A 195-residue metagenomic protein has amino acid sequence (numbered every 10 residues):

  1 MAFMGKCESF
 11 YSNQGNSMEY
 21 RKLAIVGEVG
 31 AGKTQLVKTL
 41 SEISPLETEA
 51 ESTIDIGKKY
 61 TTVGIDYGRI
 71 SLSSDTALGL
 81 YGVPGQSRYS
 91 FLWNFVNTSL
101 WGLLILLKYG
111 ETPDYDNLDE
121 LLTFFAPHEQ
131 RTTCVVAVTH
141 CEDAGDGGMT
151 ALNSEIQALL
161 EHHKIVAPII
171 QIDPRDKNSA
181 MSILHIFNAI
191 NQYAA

Functional and structural regions predicted by a protein language model:
A2-K59, R69-S71, L78-G79: Conserved G1/Walker A P-loop phosphate-binding module
L36, G82, D173: Residue-level signature of catalytic and energy-coupling elements of molecular machines, predominantly ATP/GTP-dependent
S74-S90: Switch II (G3) loop of P-loop NTPases
Y89-T112, F125-E129: Inter-motif core of Ras-like GTPase G domains
S99-D119, C141-G148: Conserved Switch II/interswitch segment of TRAFAC-class P-loop GTPases
G102-L106, E129-C141, E161-D173: Conserved beta-strand/loop subsegment of P-loop NTPase cores
N117-T123, T150-E155: Charged helix-capping and loop-helix junction motifs
A144-A195: Canonical P-loop GTPase G-domain recognition
